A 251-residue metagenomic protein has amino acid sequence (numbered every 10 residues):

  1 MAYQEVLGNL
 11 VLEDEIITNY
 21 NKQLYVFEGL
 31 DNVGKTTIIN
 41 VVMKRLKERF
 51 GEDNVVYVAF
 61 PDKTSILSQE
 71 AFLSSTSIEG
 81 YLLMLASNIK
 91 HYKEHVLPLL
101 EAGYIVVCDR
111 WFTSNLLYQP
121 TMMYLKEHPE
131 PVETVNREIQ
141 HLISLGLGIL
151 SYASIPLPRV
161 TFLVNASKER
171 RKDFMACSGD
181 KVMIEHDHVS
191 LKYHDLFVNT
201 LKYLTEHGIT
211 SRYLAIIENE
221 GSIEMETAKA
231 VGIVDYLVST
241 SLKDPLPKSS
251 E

Functional and structural regions predicted by a protein language model:
A2-T18, V41-R45, E169-E251: NTP-dependent small-molecule kinase module
L24: Walker A (P-loop) ATP-phosphate-binding motif of ABC ATPase nucleotide-binding domains
F27: Hydrophobic anchor at the beta1->P-loop junction of P-loop NTPases
N32-V33: ATP-binding Walker
T36: Walker A/P-loop
R49-H141: ATP-dependent small-molecule kinase phosphotransfer cores that center on conserved nucleotide phosphate-binding segments
D62-S65, F112-T113, A166-R171, S222-I223: Conserved nucleotide-binding/hydrolysis micro-motifs of P-loop NTPases
N115-N199: A glycine- and Lys/Arg-enriched "phosphate-lid" helix/loop adjacent to the NTP-binding pocket of small-molecule kinases
